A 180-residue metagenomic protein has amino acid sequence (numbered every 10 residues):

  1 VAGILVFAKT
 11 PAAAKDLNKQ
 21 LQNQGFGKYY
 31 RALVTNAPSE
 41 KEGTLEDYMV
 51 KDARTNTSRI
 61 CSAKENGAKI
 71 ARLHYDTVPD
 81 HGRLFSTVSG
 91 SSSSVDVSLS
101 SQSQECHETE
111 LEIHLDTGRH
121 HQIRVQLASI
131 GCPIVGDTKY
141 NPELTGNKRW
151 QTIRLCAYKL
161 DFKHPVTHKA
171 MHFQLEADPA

Functional and structural regions predicted by a protein language model:
V1-A180: RNA pseudouridine synthases
